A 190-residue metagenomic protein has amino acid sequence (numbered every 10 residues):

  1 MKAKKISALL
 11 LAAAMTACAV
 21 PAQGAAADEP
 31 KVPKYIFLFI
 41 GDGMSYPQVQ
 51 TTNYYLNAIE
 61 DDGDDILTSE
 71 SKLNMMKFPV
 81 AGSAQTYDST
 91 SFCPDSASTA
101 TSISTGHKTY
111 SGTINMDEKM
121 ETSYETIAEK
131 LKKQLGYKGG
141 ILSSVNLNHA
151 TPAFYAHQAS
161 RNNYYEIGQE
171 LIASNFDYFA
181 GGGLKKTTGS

Functional and structural regions predicted by a protein language model:
M1-L10: Bacterial N-terminal signal peptides that target proteins for export
L11, M15-A19: Hydrophobic core
C18-E29: Sec-dependent signal peptide cleavage junction
D28-S190: N-terminal catalytic scaffold of extracellular/periplasmic and nuclease hydrolases that process anionic headgroups
